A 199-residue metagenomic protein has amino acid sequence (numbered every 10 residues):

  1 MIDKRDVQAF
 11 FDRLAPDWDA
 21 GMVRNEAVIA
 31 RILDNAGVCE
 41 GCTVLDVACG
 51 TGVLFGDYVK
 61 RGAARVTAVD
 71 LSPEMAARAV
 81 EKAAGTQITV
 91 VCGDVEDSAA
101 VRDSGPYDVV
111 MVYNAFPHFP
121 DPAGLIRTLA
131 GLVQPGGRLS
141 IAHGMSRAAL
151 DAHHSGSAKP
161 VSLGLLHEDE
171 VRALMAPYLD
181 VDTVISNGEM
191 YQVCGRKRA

Functional and structural regions predicted by a protein language model:
M1-G37, V53, R147-A149, H154-S157: Conserved class I S-adenosyl-L-methionine
L45, T51-D97: Class I SAM-dependent methyltransferase SAM/SAH-binding core
M111: A conserved beta-strand element that flanks and buttresses the S-adenosyl-L-methionine
N114-A115: Short catalytic micro-motifs in class I SAM-dependent methyltransferases
G124-P135: A short glycine-rich, Lys/Arg-flanked "PGG" loop and its adjoining helix->strand segment in the class I
S140-L166: Conserved class I S-adenosyl-L-methionine
S162-Y178: Short alpha-helix
D180, I185-A199: Core SAM-dependent methyltransferase catalytic element
